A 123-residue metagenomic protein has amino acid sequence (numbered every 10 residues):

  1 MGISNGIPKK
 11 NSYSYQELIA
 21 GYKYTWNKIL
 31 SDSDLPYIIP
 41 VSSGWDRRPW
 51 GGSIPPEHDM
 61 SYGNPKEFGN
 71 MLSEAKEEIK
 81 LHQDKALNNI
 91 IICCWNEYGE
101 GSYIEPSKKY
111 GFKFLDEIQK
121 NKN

Functional and structural regions predicted by a protein language model:
M1-E67, H82: Aromatic-lined glycan-binding groove of carbohydrate-active enzymes
K23-N27, L72-K80, L115, Q119: Generic structural signal for well-ordered alpha-helices, preferentially at hydrophobic/aromatic core positions
I38-P40, Y62-K109: Substrate-binding cleft of secreted/luminal carbohydrate-active enzymes
E105-K122: Aromatic-rich, lipid-facing transmembrane alpha helices and their immediate juxtamembrane interface loops in integral
